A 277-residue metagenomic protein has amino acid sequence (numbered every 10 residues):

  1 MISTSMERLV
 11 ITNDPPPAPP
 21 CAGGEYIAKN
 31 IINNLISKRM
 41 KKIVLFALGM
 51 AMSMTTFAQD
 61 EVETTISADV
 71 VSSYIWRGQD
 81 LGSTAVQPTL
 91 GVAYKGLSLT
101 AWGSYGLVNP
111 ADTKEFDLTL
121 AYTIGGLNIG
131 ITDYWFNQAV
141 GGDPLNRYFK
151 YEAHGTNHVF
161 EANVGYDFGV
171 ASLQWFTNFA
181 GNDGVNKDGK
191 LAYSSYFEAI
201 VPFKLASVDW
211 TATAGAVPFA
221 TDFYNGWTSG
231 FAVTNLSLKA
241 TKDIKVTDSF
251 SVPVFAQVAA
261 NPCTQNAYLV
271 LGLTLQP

Functional and structural regions predicted by a protein language model:
M1-E63: Cleavable N-terminal export/targeting peptides
Q59-E63, G130, V201-A212, T241-V254: Short loop/turn motifs that connect adjacent beta-strands in outer-membrane beta-barrel proteins
Q59-G91: Outer-membrane beta-barrel initiation region
S67-Y74, L97-L107, I129-N137, P144-N146 (+3 more regions): Transmembrane beta-strand segments that form the barrel wall of outer-membrane beta-barrel proteins
L90, Y94-A121: Glycine/small-residue-rich interface belts in oligomeric ring/scaffold proteins and their assembly partners
P110-E198, N225-F231, V270: Outer-membrane pore/translocation modules
D209-V246, F255: Outer membrane beta-barrel transmembrane domains
L238-A240, Q265-P277: Outer-membrane beta-barrel "beta-signal"
